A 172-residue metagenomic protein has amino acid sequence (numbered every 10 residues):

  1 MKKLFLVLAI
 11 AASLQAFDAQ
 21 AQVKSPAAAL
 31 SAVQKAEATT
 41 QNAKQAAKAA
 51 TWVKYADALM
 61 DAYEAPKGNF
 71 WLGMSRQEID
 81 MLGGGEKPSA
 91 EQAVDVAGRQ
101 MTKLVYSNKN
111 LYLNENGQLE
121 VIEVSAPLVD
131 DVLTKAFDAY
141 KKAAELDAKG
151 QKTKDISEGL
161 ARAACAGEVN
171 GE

Functional and structural regions predicted by a protein language model:
M1-A29: Bacterial Sec-dependent N-terminal signal peptides
L6, A38-Q41, E145: Generic surface-pattern signal
A19, A38-T39, L119, K154: A near-ubiquitous, low-amplitude feature marking generic local secondary-structure context
A19, N42-A43, E123, E158: A general structural-boundary detector
Q20-K67, W71: Start-of-domain marker
A58-E172: Short coil/linker segments at helix-helix boundaries
